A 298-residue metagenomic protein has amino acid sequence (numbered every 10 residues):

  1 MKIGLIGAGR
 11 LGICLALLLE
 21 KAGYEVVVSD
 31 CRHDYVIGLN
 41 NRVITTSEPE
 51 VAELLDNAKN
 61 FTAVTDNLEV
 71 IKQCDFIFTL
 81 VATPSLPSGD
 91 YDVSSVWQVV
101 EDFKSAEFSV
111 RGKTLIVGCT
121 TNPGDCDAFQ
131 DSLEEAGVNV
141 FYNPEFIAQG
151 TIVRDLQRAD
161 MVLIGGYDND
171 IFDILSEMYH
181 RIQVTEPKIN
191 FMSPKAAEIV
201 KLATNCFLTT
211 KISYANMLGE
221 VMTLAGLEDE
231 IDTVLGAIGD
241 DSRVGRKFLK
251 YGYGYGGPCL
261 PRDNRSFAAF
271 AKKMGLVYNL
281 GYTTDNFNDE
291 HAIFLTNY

Functional and structural regions predicted by a protein language model:
M1-Y298: Structural/interface elements that position substrates and couple domains in central-metabolism enzymes
